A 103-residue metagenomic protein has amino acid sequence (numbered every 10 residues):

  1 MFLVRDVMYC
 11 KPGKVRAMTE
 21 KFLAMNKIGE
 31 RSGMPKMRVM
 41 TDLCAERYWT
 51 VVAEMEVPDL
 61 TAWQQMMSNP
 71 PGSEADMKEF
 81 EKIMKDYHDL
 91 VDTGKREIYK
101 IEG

Functional and structural regions predicted by a protein language model:
M1-F2, G103: Absolute protein N-terminus
F2, R47-W49: Residue-level preference for beta-strand/loop junctions
L3-M8: Active-site-flanking beta-strand signature of metal-NTP-handling nucleotidyl enzymes and homologous cyclase-like
Y9-E20: Short, surface-exposed ligand-recognition loops at beta-strand->loop->(often short) alpha-helix junctions that present
K11-G13, C44, P58-L60: Short coil/turn motifs at secondary-structure junctions
E20-R38, E54-I98: An amphipathic, aromatic/His-enriched active-site/gating alpha helix that lines ligand/cofactor pockets
T41-L43, I98-E102: A general secondary-structure junction signal
T41-R47, Y87: A short beta-turn/loop motif at secondary-structure boundaries
